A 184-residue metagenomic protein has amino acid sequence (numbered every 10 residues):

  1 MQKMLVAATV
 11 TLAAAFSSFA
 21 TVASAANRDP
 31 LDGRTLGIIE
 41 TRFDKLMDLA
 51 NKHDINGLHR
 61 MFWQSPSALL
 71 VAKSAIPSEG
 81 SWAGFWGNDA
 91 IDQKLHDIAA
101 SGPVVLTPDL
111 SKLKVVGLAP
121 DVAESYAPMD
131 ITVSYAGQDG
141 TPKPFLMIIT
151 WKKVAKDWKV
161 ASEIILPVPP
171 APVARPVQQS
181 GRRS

Functional and structural regions predicted by a protein language model:
M1-M4: Positively charged n-region of N-terminal signal peptides that target proteins for export
A7-S18: Bacterial N-terminal signal peptides
S17-M61, P176-R183: Short, low-complexity N-terminal intrinsically disordered segments enriched in polar/charged residues
G33, G37, I55-V116: A solvent-exposed, acidic/Ser-Thr-rich amphipathic alpha-helical stretch
L95, L110-V115, M129-I131, L146-K152 (+1 more regions): Hydrophobic/aromatic beta-strand elements that line small-molecule binding cavities or substrate pockets in beta-rich
S101-G102, I131-T141: Short, cysteine-centered beta-strand-loop-beta hairpins and adjacent loop/turn segments enriched in charged/polar
V115-A123, Q138-D139, W151-D157: A short, structured loop/turn motif at beta-sheet edges
K143-R175: Short beta-strand edge/turn micro-motifs at domain boundaries
